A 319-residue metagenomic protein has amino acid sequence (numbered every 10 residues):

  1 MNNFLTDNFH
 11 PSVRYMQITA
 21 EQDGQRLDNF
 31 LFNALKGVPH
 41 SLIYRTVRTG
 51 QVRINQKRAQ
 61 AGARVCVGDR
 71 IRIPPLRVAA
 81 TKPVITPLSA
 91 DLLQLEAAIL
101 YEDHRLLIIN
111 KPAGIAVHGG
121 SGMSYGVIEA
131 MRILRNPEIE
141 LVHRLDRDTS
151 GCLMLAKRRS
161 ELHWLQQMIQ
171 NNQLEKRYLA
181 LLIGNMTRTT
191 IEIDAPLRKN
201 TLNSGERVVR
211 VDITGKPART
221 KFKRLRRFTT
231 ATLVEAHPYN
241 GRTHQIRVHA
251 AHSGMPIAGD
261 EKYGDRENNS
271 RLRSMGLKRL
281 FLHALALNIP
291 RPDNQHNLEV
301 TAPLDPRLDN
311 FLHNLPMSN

Functional and structural regions predicted by a protein language model:
M1-N203, T301-P316: RNA pseudouridine synthases
S89-Q94, V211-T220, F281-L282: Short coil-to-beta-strand transition motifs
I99, L182, K221-R224, I257: Conserved hydrophobic positions within beta-strands
S124-V127, M131, R159, K199 (+2 more regions): Pseudouridine synthase
R144-R147, T214, R226-F228: A short beta-turn/loop motif at secondary-structure boundaries
Y178, I193, T220, T232-V234: Structural detector for hydrophobic anchor residues on beta-strands
